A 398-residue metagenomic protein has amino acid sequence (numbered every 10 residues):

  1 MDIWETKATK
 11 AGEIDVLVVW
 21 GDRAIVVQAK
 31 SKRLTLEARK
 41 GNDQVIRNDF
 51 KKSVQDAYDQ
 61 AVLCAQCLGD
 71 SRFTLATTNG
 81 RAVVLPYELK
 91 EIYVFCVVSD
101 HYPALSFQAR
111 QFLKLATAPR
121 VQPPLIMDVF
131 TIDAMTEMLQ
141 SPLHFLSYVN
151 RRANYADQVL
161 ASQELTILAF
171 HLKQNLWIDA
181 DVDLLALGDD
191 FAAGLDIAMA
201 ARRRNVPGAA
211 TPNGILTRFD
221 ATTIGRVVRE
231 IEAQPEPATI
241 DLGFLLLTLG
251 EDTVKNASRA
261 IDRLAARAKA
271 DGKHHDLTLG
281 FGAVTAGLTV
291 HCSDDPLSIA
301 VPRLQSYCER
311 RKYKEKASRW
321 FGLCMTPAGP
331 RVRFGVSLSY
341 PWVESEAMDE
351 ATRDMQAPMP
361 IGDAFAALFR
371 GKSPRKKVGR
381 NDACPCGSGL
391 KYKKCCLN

Functional and structural regions predicted by a protein language model:
M1-F369: Intrinsically disordered, low-complexity Ser/Thr/Pro/Gly-rich regulatory segments
P374-K393, L397: Short Cys/His-rich zinc-binding micro-motifs
